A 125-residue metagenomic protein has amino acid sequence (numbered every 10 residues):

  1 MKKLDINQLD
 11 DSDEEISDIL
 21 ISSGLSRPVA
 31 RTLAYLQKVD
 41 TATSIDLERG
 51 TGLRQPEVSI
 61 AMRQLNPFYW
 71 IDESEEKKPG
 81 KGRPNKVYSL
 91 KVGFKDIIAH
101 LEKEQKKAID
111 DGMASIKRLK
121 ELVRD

Functional and structural regions predicted by a protein language model:
D5-S22: Short, Lys/Arg-enriched N-terminal segment that forms or immediately precedes the first helix of a structured domain
D18-P28, T43, E76-I98: Short, cationic-aromatic polyanion-contact patches
A30-A34: Pre-recognition alpha-helix immediately N-terminal to the DNA-recognition helix within helix-turn-helix or winged-helix
D46-G50: A short acidic, leucine-rich amphipathic alpha-helix
P56-E57: Key DNA-contact positions within bacterial/archaeal DNA-binding proteins
M62-R63: Short, hydrophobic-biased segments on the C-terminal half of alpha helices that form "recognition helices"
Y69-W70: Glycine-centered, phosphate/nucleic-acid-interacting loop/turn motifs that mediate DNA/RNA or nucleotide
V92-D125: Amphipathic alpha-helical dimerization/coiled-coil segments that flank or bridge DNA-binding/regulatory modules
